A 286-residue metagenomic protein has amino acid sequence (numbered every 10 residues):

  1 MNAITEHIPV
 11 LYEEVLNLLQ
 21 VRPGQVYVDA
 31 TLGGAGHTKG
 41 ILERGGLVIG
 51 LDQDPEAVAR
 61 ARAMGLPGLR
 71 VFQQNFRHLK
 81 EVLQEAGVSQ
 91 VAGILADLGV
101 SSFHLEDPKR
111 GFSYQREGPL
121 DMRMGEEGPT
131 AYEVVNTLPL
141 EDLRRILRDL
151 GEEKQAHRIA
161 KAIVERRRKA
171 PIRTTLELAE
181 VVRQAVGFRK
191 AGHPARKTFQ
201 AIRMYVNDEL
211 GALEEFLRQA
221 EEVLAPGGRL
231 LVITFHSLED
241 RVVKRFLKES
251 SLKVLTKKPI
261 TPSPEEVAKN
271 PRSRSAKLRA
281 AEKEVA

Functional and structural regions predicted by a protein language model:
M1-A286: S-adenosyl-L-methionine-dependent methyltransferase catalytic core, i.e., the SAM/SAH-binding region
